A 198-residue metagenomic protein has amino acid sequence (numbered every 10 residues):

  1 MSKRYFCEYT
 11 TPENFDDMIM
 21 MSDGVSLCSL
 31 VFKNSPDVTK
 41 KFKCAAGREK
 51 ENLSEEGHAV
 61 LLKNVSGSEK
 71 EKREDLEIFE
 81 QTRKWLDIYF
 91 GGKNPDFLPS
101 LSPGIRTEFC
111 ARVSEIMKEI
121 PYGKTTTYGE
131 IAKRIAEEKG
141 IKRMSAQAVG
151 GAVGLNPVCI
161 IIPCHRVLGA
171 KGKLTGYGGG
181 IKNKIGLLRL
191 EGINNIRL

Functional and structural regions predicted by a protein language model:
M1-K139, N194-L198: Basic nucleic-acid-binding alpha-helical/helix-turn surface characteristic of O6-alkylguanine DNA
M117, I131, C164-H165, L187: Residue-level signal for inorganic ion chemistry
K124, K142, I160: Flexible coil/turn residues that form the inter-helical turn or adjacent wing/linker of helix-turn-helix
A136-G150: Short, positively charged loop/turn segments that connect secondary-structure elements
V153, I161: Major-groove DNA-recognition helix of helix-turn-helix-type DNA-binding domains
N156: Phosphate-backbone recognition surface of nucleic-acid-processing proteins
A170-L198: …primarily DNA-binding HTH/wHTH and HhH modules…
